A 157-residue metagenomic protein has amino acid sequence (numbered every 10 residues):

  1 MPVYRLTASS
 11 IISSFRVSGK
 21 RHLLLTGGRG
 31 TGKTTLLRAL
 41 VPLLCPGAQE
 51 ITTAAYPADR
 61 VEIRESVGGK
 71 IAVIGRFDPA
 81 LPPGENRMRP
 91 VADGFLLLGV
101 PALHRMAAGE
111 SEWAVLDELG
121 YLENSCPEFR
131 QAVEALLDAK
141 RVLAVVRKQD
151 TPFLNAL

Functional and structural regions predicted by a protein language model:
M1-R21: Extreme N-terminal, non-catalytic leader segments that precede Walker-type/kinase nucleotide-binding cores
P2-Y4, G28-K33, P42-C45, Y121-N124 (+1 more regions): A short linear-motif detector with a strong N-terminal bias
V3-R5, M88, A92-L96, L122-C126: A conditional alpha-helix N-cap/helix-loop micro-motif detector
R5, S10, H104-A107, S111 (+1 more regions): Replace "adjacent to P-loop NTPase cores in ATP/GTP-dependent enzymes" with "adjacent to NTP-binding cores
S14-H104, A156-L157: Conserved P-loop
